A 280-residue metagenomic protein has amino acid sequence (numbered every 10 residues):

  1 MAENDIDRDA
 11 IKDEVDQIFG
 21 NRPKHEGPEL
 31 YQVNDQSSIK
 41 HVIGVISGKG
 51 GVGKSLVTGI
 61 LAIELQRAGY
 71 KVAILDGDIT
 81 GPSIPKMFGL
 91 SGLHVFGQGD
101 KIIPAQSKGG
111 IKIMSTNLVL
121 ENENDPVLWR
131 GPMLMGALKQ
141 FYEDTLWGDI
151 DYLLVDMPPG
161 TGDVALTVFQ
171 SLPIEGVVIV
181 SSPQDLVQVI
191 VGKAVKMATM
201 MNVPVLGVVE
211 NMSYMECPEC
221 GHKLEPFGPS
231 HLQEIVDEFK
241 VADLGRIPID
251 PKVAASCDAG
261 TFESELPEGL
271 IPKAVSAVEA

Functional and structural regions predicted by a protein language model:
M1-L30, V195-A280: C-terminal lobe/tail of nucleotide-utilizing enzymes
N34-K40: Phosphate-binding P-loop
I39, G50, D76, I84 (+7 more regions): Residue-level signature of catalytic and energy-coupling elements of molecular machines, predominantly ATP/GTP-dependent
H41-I79, V195, M201: Walker A/P-loop phosphate-binding motif and the immediately C-terminal alpha-helix
K71-E123, M135: Phosphate-binding loop that captures ATP/GTP phosphates
M114, L138, M157, Q170 (+2 more regions): Glycine-rich phosphate-binding loops of nucleotide-dependent enzymes
L120-V168: Phosphate-binding/switch loop-helix module in NTP-utilizing enzymes
G148-V155, T161, P173-A194: Conserved Switch II/interswitch segment of TRAFAC-class P-loop GTPases
